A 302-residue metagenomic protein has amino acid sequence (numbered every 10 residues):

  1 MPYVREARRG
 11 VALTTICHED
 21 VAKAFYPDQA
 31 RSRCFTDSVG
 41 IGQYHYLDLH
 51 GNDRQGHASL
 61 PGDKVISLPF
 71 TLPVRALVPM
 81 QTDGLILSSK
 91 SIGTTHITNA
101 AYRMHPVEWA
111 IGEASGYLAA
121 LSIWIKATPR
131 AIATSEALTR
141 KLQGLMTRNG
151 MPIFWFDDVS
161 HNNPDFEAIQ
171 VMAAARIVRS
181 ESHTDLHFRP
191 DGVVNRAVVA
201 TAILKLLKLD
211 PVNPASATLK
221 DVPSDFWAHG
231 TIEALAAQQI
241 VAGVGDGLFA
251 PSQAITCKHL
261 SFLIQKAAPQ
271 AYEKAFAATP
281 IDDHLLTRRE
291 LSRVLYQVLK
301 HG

Functional and structural regions predicted by a protein language model:
M1-L145: Flavin (FAD/FMN)-binding glycine-rich loop and adjacent Rossmann-like elements that form
A22, G40-G42, T184, G245 (+1 more regions): A general marker of short, structured functional hotspots
G93-H96, R176, L299: Structural motif corresponding to the C-terminal cap of alpha-helices
I111-L118, A202, L263, V294: Generic recognition of well-ordered alpha-helical segments
G144-A168, R179-A200, L204-S261, Q265-R289 (+1 more regions): Feature responds to low-complexity, polar/acidic, surface-exposed segments characteristic of secreted/exported proteins
M172-A174: Charged, amphipathic alpha-helical linkers/stalks
